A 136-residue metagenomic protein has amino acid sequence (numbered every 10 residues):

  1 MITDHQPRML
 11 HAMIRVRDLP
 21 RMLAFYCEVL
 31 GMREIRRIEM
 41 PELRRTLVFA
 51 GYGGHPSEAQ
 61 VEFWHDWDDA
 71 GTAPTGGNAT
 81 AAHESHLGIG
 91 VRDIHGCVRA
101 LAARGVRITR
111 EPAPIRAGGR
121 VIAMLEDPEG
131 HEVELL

Functional and structural regions predicted by a protein language model:
M1-H5, I38, V48-F49, I89 (+1 more regions): Vicinal oxygen chelate
Q6, M13-A59, A103, R116: Core segments of cupin and vicinal oxygen chelate
R8-R17, T46-G53, A59, A73-L101 (+1 more regions): Vicinal oxygen chelate
L10, R33-I35, S85, T109-R110: A short, local hydrophobic-aromatic micro-motif
I35, R45-T46, D69-G76, R110-E111: A short, acidic/glycine-rich surface segment
G53, F63-D66: Generic beta-structure capping elements
P56, W67-A70: Active-site/binding-pocket entry motifs
Q60-F63, E84, V133-L135: Short, structured motif recognition centered on aromatic/hydrophobic residues
